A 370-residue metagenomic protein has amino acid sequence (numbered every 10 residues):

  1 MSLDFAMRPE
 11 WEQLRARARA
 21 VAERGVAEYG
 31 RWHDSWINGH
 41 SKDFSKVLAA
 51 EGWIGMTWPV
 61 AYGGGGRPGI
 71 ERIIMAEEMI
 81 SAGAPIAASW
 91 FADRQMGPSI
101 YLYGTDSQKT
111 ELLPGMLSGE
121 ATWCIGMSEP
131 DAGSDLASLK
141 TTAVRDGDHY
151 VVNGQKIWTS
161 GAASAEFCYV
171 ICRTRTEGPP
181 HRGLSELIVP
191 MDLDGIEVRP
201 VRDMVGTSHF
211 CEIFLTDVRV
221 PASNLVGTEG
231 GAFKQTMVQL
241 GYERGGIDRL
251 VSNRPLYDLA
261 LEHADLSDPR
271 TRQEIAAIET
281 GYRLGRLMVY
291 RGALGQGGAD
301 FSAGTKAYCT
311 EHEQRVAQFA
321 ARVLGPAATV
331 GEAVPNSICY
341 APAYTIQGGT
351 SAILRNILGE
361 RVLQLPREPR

Functional and structural regions predicted by a protein language model:
M1-S89, E111-S118, G246, P269-I278 (+3 more regions): Amphipathic, small/basic residue-rich leader segments at the start of a protein or domain
L3, M7, R15, I70 (+7 more regions): Glycine-rich phosphate/cofactor-binding loops in nucleotide/flavin-utilizing enzymes
L3-P9, L14, I196-L287, Y344: Glycine-rich beta->alpha junctions and the first turn(s) of the following alpha-helix
A50-G119, G161-F167, E243, Y282 (+6 more regions): Internal helix-loop-helix
G119-M127: A short, Trp-centered hydrophobic/proline-enriched beta-strand micro-motif
A132, I157-A162, M204-V205, A343-T350: Glycine-rich phosphate/pyrophosphate-binding beta-alpha loops
T141-V144: A structural signal for short hydrophobic beta-strand segments in well-ordered beta-sheet cores
D148-H149, N153-R199: A short core secondary-structure module
